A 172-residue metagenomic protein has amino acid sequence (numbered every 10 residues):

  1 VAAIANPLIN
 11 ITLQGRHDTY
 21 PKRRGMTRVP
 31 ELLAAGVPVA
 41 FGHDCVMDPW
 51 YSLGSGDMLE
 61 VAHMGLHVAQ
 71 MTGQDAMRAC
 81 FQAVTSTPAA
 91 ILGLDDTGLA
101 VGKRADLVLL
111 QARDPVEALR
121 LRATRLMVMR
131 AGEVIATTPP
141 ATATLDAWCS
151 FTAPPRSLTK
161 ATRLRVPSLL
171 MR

Functional and structural regions predicted by a protein language model:
V1: Acidic, glycine-rich loop-and-beta core segments that form the ion-binding/anion-interacting portion of active sites
A5-G15, R23-L110: His/Asp/Glu-enriched, well-ordered alpha-helical/loop segment that forms or immediately abuts the divalent-metal
R16-P21, L119: Short, surface-exposed loop/helix-turn segments at secondary-structure junctions that function as lids/hinges flanking
D18-T19, G54-D57, A123-R125, A143: Short, glycine/charged-enriched secondary-structure capping and boundary segments
T19, R23-R24, V29, T138-T144 (+1 more regions): Extended interaction regions within the primary functional domain
A90, V101-F151: C-terminal cap of metal-dependent C-N hydrolases
S150, R156-R172: Low-acidity, Ser/Thr- and Arg-rich intrinsically disordered low-complexity segments
